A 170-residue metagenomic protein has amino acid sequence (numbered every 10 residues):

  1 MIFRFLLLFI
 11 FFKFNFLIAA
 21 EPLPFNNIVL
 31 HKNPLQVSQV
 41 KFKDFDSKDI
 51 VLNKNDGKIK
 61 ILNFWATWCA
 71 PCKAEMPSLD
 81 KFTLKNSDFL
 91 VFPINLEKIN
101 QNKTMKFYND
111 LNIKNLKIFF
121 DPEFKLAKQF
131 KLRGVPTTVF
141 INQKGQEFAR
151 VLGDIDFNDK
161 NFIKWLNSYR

Functional and structural regions predicted by a protein language model:
M1-F9, F16: Sec-dependent signal peptide recognition, specifically the positively charged N-region followed immediately by
A20-L52: N-terminal "domain-start" segment that seeds a small globular fold
V37-S38, K60, V135-P136: Short loop/turn microsegments at loop-to-beta-strand junctions
V51-K73: Short active-site neighborhood of thiol/selenol oxidoreductases, capturing the structured segment around
D56-K58, D88, I113-N115, L132: Active-site acidic short loop of glycosyltransferases
I61-L62, V91, T138: Hydrophobic beta-strand anchors of alpha/beta hydrolase catalytic cores
K73-L111, P122-K128: Structural microenvironment flanking redox-active thiols in thiol-disulfide oxidoreductases
D110-K114, D121-W165: Thiol/disulfide oxidoreductase modules built on the thioredoxin-like
